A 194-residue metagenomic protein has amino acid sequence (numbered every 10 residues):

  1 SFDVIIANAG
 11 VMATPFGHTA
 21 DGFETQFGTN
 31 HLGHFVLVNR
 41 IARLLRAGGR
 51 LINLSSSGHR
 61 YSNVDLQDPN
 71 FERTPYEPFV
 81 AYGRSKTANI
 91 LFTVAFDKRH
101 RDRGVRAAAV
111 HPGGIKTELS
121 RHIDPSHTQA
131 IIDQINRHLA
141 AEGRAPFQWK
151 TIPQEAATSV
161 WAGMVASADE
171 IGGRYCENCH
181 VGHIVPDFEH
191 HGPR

Functional and structural regions predicted by a protein language model:
S1, D187-R194: Short, intrinsically disordered, charge-balanced linker/junction segments flanking boundaries in proteins
S1-T128, I135: Rossmann-fold NAD(P)H-dependent dehydrogenase/reductase core
H31-F35, N89-I90, I152, A156-S159 (+1 more regions): Short alpha-helical patches at coil-to-helix transitions and adjacent helical residues in well-structured domains
S85, Q134-P186: C-terminal helical subdomain
